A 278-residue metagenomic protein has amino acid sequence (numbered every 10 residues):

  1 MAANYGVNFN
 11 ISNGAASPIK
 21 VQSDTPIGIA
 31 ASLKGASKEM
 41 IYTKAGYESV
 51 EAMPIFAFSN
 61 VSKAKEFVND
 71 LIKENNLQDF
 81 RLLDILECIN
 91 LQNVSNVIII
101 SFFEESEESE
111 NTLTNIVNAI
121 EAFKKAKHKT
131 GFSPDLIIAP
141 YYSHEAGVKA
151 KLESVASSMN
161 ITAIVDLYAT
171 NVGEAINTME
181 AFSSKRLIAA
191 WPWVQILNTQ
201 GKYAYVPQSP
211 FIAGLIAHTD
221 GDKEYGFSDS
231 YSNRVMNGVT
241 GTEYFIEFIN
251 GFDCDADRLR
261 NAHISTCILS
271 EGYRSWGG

Functional and structural regions predicted by a protein language model:
A3-N10, A15-S23, G28-S62, V68-I72 (+1 more regions): A glycine- and small-residue-enriched flexible loop/hinge signal that marks low-structured segments
E51-Q92, N96-V97: N-terminal assembly/attachment segments of tailed bacteriophage virion structural proteins
K73-N76, N93-N118: Acidic/glycine-enriched edge-of-secondary-structure segments
